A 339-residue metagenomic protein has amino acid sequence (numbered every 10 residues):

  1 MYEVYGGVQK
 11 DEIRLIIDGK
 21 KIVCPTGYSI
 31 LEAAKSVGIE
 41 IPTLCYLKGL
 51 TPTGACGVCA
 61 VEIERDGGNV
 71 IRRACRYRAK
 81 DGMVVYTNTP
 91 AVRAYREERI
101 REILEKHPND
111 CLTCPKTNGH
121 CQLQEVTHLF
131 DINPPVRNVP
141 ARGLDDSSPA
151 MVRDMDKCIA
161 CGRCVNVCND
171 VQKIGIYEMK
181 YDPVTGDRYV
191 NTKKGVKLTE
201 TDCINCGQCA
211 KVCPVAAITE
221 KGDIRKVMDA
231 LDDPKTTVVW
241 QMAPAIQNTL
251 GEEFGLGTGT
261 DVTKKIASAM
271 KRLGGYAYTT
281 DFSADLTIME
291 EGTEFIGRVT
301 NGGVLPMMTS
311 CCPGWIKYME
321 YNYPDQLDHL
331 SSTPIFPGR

Functional and structural regions predicted by a protein language model:
Y2-Y5, G57-T201, N205, K211 (+2 more regions): Fe-S ferredoxin-like electron-transfer domains and their immediately adjacent linker/connector regions across
Y5, K21, T26-G82, K221-R339: Iron-sulfur-associated redox domains of electron-transfer enzymes in respiratory and anaerobic energy metabolism
G6-K20: Eukaryote-biased recognition of intrinsically disordered, low-complexity regulatory segments
I13-I16, C209-C213, G302, P324-L327: Short, surface-exposed connector motifs at secondary-structure boundaries
D18-K20, K193-G195, A245: Short strand-loop junctions, especially beta-strand C-caps/beta-turns that link beta-sheets to coils or alpha-helices
D18-K20, V152-D154, G257: Extended, non-catalytic structural segments that build the interaction scaffolds of large macromolecular assemblies
